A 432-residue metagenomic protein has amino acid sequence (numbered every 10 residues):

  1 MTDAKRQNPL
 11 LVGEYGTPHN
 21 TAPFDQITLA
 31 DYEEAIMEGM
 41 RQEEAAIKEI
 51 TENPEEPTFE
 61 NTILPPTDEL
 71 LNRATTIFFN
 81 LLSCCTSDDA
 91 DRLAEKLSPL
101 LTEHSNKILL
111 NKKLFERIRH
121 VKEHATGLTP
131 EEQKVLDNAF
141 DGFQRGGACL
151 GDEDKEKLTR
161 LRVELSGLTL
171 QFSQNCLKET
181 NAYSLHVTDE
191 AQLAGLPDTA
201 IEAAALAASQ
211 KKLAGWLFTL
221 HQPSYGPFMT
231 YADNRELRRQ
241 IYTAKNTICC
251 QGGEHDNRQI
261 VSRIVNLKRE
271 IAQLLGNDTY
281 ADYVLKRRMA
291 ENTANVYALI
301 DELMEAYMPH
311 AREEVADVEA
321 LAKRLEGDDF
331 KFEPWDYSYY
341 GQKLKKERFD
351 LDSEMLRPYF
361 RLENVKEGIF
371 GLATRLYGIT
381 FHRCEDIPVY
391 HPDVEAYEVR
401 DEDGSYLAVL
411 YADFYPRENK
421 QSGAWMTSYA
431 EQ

Functional and structural regions predicted by a protein language model:
T2-G39, E43, T86-E291, A306 (+2 more regions): His/Asp/Glu-rich acidic catalytic environments and adjacent acidic regulatory segments
F24-I36, T58-I63, G253-N257, V296-L303 (+1 more regions): Membrane-entry segments of alpha-helical transmembrane domains in multi-pass membrane proteins
I36-P54, T67: N-terminal cofactor/phosphate-binding cores enriched in small/glycine residues, especially glycine-rich loops such as
M40-I47, L71-F78, F140: Extended amphipathic alpha-helical scaffold segments
E49-T58, H124-L128, K212, Q251 (+1 more regions): Short, glycine- and charge-enriched coil/turn segments that flank and shape catalytic ligand pockets
T51-P57, N61-L82: Cationic-aromatic interfacial patches
V135-L136, E164-G167, Q174, K178-T219 (+2 more regions): Active-site-proximal, well-structured secondary-structure segments within enzyme catalytic domains
